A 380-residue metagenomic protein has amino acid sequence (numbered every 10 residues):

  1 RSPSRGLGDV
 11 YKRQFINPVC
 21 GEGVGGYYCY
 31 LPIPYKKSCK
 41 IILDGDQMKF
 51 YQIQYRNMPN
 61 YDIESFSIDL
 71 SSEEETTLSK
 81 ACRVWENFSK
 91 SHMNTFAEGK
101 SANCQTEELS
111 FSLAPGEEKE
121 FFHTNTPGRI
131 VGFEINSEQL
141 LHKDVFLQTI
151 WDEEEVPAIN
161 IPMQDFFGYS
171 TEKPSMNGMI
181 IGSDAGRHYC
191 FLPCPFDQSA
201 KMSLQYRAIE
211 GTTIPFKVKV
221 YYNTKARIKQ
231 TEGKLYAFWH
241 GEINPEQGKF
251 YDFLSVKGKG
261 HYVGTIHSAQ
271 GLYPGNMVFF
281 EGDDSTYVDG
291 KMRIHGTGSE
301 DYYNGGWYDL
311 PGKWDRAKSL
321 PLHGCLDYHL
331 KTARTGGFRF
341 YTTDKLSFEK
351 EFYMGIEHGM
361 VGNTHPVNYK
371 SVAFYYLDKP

Functional and structural regions predicted by a protein language model:
R1, H142-N160, E281: Carboxylate/His-rich catalytic cores and anion/metal-binding grooves
R1, M48-K143, G211-G282, Y287 (+1 more regions): Solvent-exposed, flexible loop/coil segments flanking beta-strands in beta-rich domains
R1-L7, Y11: Single conserved hydrophobic/aromatic residue that forms the stacking wall/gate of nucleotide- or nucleobase-binding
R13, N160, Q164-A185, P195: Extracellular beta-rich globular recognition domains, centered on the fibrinogen C-terminal
N17-V24, L109-P115, M179-G186, H240-Q247 (+1 more regions): Extracellular beta-rich ligand/substrate-recognition surface
E22-S38, S183-D197, A333-E349: Short, surface-exposed tryptophan/glycine-enriched loops that mediate extracellular molecular recognition
I33-D46, V131, C194-A208, V263-T265 (+1 more regions): Noncatalytic modules at the cell exterior or secretory-pathway interfaces, chiefly beta-strand-rich lectin/adhesion
D283-K379: Extended, compositionally biased non-globular segments
